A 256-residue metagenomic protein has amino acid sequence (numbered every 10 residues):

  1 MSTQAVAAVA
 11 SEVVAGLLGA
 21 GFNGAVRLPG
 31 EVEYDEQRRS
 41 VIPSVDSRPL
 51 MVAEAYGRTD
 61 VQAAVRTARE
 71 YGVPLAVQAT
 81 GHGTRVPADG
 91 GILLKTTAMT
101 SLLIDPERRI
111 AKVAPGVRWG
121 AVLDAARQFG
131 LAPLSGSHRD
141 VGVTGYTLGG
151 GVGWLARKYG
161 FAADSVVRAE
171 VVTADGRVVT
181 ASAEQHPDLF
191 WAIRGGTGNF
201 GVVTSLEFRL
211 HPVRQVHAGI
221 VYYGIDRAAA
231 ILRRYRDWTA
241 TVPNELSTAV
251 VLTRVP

Functional and structural regions predicted by a protein language model:
M1-V152, R157-K158, H217-V221, A228-L232 (+1 more regions): N-terminal accessory segments
A5, A132, A169, A174-P256: C-terminal cap/substrate-recognition region of VAO/PCMH-type FAD-linked oxidoreductases
R48-P49, V166, V203: A broad structural signal for short, well-ordered beta-strand segments within beta-sheet-rich domains
Y159-D164: Short loop/turn motifs at secondary-structure junctions and domain boundaries
